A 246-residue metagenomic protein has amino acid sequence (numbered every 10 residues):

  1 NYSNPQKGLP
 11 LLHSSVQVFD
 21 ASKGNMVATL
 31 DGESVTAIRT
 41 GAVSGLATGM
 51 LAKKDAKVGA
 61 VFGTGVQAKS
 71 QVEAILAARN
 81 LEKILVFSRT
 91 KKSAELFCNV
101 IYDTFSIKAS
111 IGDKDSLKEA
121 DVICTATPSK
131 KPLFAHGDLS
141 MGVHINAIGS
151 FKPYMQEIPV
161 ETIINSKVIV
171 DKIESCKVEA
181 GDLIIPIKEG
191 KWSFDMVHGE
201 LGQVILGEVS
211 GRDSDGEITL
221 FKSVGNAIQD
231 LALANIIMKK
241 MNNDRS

Functional and structural regions predicted by a protein language model:
N1-A56: Phosphate/diphosphate ligand-binding glycine-rich loop within oxidoreductases
L51-V58, N80, S140-M141: Short helix-loop-beta connector
T64-G65: Glycine-rich Rossmann-fold phosphate-binding loop(s) that bind the pyrophosphate of adenine dinucleotide cofactors
A77-Y102: NAD(P)-binding Rossmann-fold cofactor-contacting core
F105-A120, A135-H136: Short acidic low-complexity segments
S116-E119, S140-M141, I164-N165: Alpha-helix C-terminal capping/helix-to-coil transition sites in glycosyltransferase folds
V122, S129-H144, E157-V160: Rossmann-fold NAD(P) dinucleotide-binding segment
Q156-R245: Adenosine-phosphate binding glycine-rich loop
